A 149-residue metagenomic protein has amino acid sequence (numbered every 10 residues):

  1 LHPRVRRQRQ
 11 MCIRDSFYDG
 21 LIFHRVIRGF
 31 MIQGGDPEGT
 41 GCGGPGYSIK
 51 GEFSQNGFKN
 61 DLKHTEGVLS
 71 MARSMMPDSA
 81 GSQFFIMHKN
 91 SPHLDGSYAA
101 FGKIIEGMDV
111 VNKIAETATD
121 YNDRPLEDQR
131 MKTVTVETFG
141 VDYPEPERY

Functional and structural regions predicted by a protein language model:
L1-R9, I13: Single conserved hydrophobic/aromatic residue that forms the stacking wall/gate of nucleotide- or nucleobase-binding
Q10, R14-D78: Internal glycine-rich, Lys/Arg-flanked active-site/core loops of soluble domains
R28, D36-G39, M76, S91 (+2 more regions): Acidic glycine-/aspartate-rich tracts in secreted/extracellular proteins
G39-G41, M76-S79, P92-D95, Y121-D123: Short glycine/serine/proline-enriched coil/turn segments at secondary-structure junctions
Q55, K59, K103-Y149: N-terminal targeting pre-sequences for secretion and organelle import
T65, Y98, P125: Exposed loop/turn and edge beta-strand positions of beta-sandwich/beta-sheet ligand-binding modules
V68-A72, G81-I114, R130-T133: Active-site scaffold segments
